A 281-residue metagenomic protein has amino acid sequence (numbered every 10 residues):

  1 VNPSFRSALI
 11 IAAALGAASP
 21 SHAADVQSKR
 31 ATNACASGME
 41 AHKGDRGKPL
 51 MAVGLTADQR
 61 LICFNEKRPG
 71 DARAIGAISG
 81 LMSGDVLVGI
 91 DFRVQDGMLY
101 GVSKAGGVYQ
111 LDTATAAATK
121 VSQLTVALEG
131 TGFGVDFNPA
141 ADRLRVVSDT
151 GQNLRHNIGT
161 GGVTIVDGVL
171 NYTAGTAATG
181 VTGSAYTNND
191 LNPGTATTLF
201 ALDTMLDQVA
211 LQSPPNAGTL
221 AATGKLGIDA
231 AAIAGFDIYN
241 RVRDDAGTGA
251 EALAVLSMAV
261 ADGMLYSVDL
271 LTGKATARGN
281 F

Functional and structural regions predicted by a protein language model:
V1-A8: Bacterial N-terminal signal peptides that target proteins for export
C35-K67: An edge-strand/N-cap motif at the start of beta-rich repeat modules
G38-G44, G84-D91, V126-F137, T173-N189 (+1 more regions): Repeated scaffold domains used in trafficking and secretory/extracellular systems, primarily beta-propellers
R46-K48, R93-D96, P139-A140, N188-T195 (+1 more regions): Residue-level detector of Asp-centered blade-edge/turn motifs that repeat once per structural unit in beta-propeller
M51-L55, M98-G101, R143-V146, P193 (+3 more regions): Conserved beta-propeller blade signature
D58-F64, G107-D112, Q152-N157, A196 (+2 more regions): Structural motif
E66-P69, D112-A116, I158-G161, P214-A217 (+1 more regions): Short loop/turn segments that connect beta-strands within beta-propeller blades
R73-L81, A117-V126, T164-G175, T219-G227 (+1 more regions): A short beta-strand motif characteristic of beta-propeller blades
